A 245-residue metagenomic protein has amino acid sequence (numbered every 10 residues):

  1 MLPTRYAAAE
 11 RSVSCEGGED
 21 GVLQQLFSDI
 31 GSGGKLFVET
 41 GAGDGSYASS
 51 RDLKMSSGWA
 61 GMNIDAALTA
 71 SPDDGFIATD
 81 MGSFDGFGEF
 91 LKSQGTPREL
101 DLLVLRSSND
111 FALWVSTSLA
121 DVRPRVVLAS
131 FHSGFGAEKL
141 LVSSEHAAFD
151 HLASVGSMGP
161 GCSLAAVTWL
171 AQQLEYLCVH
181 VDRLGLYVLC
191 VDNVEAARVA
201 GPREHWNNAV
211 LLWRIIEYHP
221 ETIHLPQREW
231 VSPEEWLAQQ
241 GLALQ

Functional and structural regions predicted by a protein language model:
T4-L105, N109-L113, V122-R125, A129-E138 (+1 more regions): SAM cofactor-binding core of SAM-dependent methyltransferases, primarily the Rossmann-like beta-alpha-beta module
T79-D80, V122, S144-A147, A197-R198: Short, hinge-like loop/turn segments at secondary-structure boundaries
L91-Q94, L141-S144, E195-A196: Short, surface-exposed amphipathic charged segments that create phosphate/polyanion-binding patches used for binding
L113-T117, E138-V142, C190, A200-P202: A short secondary-structure junction signal
A137-V191: A conserved mid-domain beta-alpha-beta active-site/ligand-binding segment of alpha/beta enzyme cores
Q172-E175, V181, V188, R228-V231 (+1 more regions): DEDD superfamily 3′-5′ metal-dependent exonuclease/proofreading module
E195-P226, P233, Q240: Flexible, glycine-/basic-rich loop-and-beta segments that form/coincide with the SAM-dependent methyltransferase
